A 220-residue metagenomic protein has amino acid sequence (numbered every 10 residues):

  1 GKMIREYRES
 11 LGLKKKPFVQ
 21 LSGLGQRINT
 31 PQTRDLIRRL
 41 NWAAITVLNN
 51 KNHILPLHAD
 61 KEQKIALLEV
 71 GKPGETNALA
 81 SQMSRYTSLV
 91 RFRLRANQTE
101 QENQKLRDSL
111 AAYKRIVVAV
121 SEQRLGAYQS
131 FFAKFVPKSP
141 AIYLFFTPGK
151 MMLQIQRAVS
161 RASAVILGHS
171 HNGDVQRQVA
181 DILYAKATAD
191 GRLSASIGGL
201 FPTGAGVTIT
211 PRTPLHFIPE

Functional and structural regions predicted by a protein language model:
G1-E220: Preference for extracellular/luminal or secreted protein segments
